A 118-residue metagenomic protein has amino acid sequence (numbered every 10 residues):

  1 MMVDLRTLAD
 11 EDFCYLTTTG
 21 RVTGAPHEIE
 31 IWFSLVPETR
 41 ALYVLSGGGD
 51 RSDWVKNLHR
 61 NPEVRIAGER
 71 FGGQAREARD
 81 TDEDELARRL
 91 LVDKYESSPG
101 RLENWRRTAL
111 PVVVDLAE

Functional and structural regions predicted by a protein language model:
M1-V3, E28-I31, P99-G100: A generic local structural motif
M1-Y15: Extreme N-terminal tail/first-helix region
D4-T7, L42-K56: Covalent nucleotidyltransferase core used to form phosphodiester bonds in nucleic acids
R6, T39-R40, G72-G73: A short, structure-level motif marking secondary-structure boundaries and short turns
A9-E11, P26-E28, P37-T39, H59-N61 (+2 more regions): Short connector loops at helix/strand junctions that flank enzyme active sites, especially segments positioning acidic
E11-G47: Short beta-strand segments
G48-A117: Short, structured beta-strand-loop surface elements
